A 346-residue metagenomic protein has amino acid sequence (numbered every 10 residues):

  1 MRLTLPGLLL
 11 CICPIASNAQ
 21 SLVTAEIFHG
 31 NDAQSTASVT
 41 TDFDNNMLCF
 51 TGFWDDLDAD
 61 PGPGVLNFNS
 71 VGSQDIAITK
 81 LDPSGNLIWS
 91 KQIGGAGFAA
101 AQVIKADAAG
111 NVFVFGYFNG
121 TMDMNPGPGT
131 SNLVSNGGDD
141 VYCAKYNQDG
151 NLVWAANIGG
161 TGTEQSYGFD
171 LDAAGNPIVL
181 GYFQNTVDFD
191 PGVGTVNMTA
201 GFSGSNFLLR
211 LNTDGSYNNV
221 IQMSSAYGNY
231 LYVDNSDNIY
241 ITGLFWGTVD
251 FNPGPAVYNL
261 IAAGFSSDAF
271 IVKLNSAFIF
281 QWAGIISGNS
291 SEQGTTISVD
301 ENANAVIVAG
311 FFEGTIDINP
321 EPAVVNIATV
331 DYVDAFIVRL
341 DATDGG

Functional and structural regions predicted by a protein language model:
M1-V23: Bacterial Sec-dependent N-terminal signal peptides
N18-G346: A sequence-level/structural motif corresponding to short, flexible coil/turn segments enriched in small polar residues
